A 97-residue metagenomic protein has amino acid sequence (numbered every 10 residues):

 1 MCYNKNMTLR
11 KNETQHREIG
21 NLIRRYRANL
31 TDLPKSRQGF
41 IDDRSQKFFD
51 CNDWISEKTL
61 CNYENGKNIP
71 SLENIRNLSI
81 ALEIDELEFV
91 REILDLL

Functional and structural regions predicted by a protein language model:
M1-G39, D43: A short, Lys/Arg-rich alpha-helix, primarily the initiator
G20, E57, C61, V90-R91: Key DNA-contacting residues within the recognition helix of helix-turn-helix
T31-N62: Short alpha-helical DNA-recognition segment
E64, N74, I93: DNA major-groove recognition helix of helix-turn-helix
S71-E88: DNA major-groove recognition helix of helix-turn-helix/homeodomain DNA-binding modules
E88-L97: Short, Lys/Arg-rich amphipathic alpha-helical interaction segments that bind nucleic acids or acidic protein surfaces
